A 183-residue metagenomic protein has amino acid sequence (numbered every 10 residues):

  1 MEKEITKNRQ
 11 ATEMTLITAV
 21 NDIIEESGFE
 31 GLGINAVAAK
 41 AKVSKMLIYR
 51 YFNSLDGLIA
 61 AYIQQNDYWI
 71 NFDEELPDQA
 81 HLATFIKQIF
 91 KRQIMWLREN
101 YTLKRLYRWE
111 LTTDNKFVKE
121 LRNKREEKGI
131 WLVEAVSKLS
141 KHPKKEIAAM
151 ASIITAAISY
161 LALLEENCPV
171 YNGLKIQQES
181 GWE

Functional and structural regions predicted by a protein language model:
M1-S27, G31-K40, G57: Basic, helix-initiating cap at the start of DNA-binding domains
I34, I63-I70: Short, basic, alpha-helical segments at the C-terminal edge of helix-turn-helix-like DNA-binding modules
A41-F52: Short hydrophobic/aromatic patch on the recognition helix
L58-N66, L121: Alpha-helical DNA-contacting segments of helix-turn-helix folds
I70-L76, D114-K141, A148-A149: Amphipathic alpha-helical packing segments from all-alpha helical-bundle domains
E74-E99, L103, S140-A151: Hydrophobic alpha-helical connector segments
L97-K119, E165-Y171: Amphipathic alpha-helical segments used for helix-helix packing
V136-E183: Hydrophobic/aromatic-rich alpha-helical bundle segments in the mid-to-C-terminal region
